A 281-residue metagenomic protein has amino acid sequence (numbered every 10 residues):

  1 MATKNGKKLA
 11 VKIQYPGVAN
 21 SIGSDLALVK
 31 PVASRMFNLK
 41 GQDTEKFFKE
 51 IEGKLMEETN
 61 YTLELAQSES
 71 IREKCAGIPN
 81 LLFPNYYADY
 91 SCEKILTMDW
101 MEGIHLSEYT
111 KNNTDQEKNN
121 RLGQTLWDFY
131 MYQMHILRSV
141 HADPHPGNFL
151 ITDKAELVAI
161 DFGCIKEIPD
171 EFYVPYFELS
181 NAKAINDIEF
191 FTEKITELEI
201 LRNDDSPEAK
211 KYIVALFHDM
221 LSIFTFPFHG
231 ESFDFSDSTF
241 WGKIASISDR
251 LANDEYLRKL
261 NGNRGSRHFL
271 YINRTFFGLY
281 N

Functional and structural regions predicted by a protein language model:
M1-S107, R121, T125, L137: Conserved ATP-binding subdomain of kinase catalytic cores across diverse folds
V18-A19, K54, Q116, Q133 (+1 more regions): Short strand->helix junction
M36, M134, K183-D187: A generic secondary-structure signal for well-formed alpha-helical elements
R72, Y130-M131, S180: Hydrophobic core positions within the conserved protein kinase catalytic domain
C92, M101-G103, Y109-N112, Q116-T125 (+1 more regions): Helix-rich C-lobe and terminal helical cap/extension of kinase-like folds
W127-H135, T152: Flexible, glycine/threonine-enriched loop-and-boundary segments that flank and lead into catalytic domains of large
R138, D143-H145: Conserved catalytic-loop position in the HRD/HxD motif
G147-I151: Hydrophobic residue at the +6 position relative to the catalytic HRD Asp in the kinase catalytic loop
